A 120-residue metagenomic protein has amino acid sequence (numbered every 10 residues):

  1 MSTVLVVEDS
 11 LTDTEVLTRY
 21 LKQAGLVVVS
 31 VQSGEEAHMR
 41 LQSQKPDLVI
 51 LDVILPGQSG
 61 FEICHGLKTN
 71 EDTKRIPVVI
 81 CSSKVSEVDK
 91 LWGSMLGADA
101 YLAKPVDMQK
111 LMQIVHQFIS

Functional and structural regions predicted by a protein language model:
E8: Conserved acidic carboxylate
L11-S30, S43: Two-component/phosphorelay signaling modules centered on CheY-like receiver
Q44-I50, L55: Active-site beta3 strand of CheY-like receiver
P56, K74, S86: The feature encodes the CheY-like receiver
V106-V115: C-terminal output helix
